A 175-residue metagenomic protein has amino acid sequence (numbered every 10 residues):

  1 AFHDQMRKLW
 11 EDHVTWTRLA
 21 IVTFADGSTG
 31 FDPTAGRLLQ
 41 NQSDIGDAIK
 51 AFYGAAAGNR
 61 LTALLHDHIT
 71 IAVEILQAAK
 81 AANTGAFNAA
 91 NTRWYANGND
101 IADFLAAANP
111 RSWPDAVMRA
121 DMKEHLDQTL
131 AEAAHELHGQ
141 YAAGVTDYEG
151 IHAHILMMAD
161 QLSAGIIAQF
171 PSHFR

Functional and structural regions predicted by a protein language model:
A1-L9, A56-A63: Structural motif
F2-F24, S28-F31, A35-L38, Q42 (+3 more regions): C-terminal amphipathic alpha-helix
L39-L76: Mid-chain, structured segments of secreted extracytoplasmic proteins
